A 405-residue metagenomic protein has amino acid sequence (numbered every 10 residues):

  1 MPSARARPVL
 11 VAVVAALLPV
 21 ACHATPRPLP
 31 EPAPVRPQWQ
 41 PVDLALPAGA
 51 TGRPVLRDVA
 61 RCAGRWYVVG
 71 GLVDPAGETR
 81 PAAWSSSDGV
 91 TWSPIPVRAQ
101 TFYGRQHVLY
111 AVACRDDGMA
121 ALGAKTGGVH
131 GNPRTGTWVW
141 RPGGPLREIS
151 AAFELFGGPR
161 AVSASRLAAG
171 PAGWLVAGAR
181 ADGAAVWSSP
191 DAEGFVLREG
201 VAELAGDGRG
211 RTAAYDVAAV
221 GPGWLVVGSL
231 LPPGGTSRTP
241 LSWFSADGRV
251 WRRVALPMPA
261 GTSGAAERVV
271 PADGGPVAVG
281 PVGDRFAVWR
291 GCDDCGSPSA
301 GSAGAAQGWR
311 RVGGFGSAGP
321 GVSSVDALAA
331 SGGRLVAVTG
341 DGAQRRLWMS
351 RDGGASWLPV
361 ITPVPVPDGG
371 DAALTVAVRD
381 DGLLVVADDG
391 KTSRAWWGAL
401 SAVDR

Functional and structural regions predicted by a protein language model:
L18-A21: C-terminal motif of bacterial Sec signal peptides marking the signal peptidase cleavage site
H23-P26: Bacterial signal peptide processing site
A45-P81: Beta-strand-rich domains and repeat architectures in extracellular enzymes and scaffolds, especially beta-propellers
L46-V55, Q100-L109, E154-A164, L204-A214 (+3 more regions): Short glycine-/Asp-/Thr-/Trp-enriched loop segments that recur within the blades of beta-propeller repeat domains
R61-V69, C114-L122, A169-A177, A219-V227 (+3 more regions): Entry beta-strands of beta-propeller and related beta-repeat scaffolds
L72-G77, K125-H130, R180-G183, L230-G235 (+3 more regions): Short glycine/acidic-enriched loop and turn motifs that connect beta-strands
S85-S86, W140-P142, S189, S245 (+4 more regions): Conserved Ser/Thr-centered positions that define the repeating blades of beta-propeller domains
V360-R405: Blade-level signature of beta-propeller repeat domains, shared across WD40, Kelch, NHL, RCC1 and BNR/Asp-box propellers
